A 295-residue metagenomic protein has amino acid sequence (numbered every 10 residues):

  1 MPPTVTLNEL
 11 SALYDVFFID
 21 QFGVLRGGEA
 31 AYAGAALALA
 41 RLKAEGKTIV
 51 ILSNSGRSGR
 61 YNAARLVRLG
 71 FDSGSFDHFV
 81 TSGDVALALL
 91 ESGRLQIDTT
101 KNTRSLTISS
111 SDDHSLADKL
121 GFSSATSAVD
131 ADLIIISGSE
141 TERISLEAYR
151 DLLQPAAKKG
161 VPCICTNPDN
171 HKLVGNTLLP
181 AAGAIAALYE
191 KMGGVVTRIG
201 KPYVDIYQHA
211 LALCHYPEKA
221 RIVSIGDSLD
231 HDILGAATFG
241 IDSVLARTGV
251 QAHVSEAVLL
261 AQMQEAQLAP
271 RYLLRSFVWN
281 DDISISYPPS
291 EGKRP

Functional and structural regions predicted by a protein language model:
M1-K47, S55, G59-V80, D84-P295: Asp-based, Mg2+/Mn2+-dependent phosphohydrolase catalytic module
L52: Glycine-rich loop-to-alpha-helix module at the N-terminal edge of alpha/beta enzyme cores
